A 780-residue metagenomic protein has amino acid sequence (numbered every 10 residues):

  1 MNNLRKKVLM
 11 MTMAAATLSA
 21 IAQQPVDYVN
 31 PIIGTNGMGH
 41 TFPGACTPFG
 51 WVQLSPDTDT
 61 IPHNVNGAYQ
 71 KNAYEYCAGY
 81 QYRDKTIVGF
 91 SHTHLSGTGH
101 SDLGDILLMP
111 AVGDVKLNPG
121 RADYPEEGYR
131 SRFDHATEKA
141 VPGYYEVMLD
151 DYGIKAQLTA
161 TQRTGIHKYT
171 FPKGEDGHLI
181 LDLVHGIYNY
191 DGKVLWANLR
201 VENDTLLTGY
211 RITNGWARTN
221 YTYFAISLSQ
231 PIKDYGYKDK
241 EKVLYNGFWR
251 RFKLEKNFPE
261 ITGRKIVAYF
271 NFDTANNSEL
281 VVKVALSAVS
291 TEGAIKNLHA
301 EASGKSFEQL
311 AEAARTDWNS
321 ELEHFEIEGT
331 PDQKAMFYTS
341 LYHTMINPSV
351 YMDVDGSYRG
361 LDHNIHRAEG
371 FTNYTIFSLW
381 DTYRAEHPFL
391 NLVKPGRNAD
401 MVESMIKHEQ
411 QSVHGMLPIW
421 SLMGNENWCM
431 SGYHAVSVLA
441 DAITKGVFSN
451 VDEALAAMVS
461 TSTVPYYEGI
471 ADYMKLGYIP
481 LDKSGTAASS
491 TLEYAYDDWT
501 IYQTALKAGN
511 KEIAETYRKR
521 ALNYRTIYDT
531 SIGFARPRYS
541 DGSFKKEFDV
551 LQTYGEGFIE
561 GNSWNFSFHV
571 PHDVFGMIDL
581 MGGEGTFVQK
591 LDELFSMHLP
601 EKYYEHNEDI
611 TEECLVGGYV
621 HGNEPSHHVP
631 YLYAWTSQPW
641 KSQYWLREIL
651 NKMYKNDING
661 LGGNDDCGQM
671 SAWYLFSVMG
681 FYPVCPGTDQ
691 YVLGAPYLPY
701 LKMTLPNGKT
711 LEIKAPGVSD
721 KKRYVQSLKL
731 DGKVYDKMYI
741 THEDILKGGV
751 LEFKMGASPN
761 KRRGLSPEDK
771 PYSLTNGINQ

Functional and structural regions predicted by a protein language model:
M1-Q23: Bacterial Sec-dependent N-terminal signal peptides
Q23-H387, N391-L492, T500-T526, I532-A535 (+8 more regions): Accessory carbohydrate-recognition regions in carbohydrate-active enzymes
D497: ATP-dependent phospho-/nucleotidyl transfer catalytic cores
E712-G717: Beta-strand-rich recognition domains
Y724: Extracellular attachment/recognition segments
